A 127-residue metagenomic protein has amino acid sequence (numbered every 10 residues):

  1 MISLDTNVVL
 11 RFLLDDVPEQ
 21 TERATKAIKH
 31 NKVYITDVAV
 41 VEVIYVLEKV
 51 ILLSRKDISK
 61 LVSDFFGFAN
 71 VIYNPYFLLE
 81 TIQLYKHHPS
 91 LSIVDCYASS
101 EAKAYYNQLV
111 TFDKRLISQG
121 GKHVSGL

Functional and structural regions predicted by a protein language model:
M1, S99-L127: Acidic, PIN/NYN-like endoribonuclease modules and their adjacent C-terminal/linker elements
M1-I35, V50-D57, L127: Short, well-structured N-terminal submotif of metal-dependent ribonuclease cores
V8, A39, F77, Y97-A98 (+1 more regions): Alpha-helix capping/helix-boundary segments
R11-L13, V46, Q119-G120: Residues that scaffold the ATP/ADP-binding catalytic core of kinase and kinase-like folds
D37-Y45: Short, conserved active-site loops that position catalytic residues or coordinate cofactors/metal ions across diverse
I44-E48, S63-F66, I82-Q83: Amphipathic alpha-helical segments within well-ordered protein domains
S59-S63, L78-L79: Short, well-structured alpha-helical segments
N70-F112: Active-site neighborhoods of divalent-metal-dependent phosphate/nucleic-acid chemistry enzymes
